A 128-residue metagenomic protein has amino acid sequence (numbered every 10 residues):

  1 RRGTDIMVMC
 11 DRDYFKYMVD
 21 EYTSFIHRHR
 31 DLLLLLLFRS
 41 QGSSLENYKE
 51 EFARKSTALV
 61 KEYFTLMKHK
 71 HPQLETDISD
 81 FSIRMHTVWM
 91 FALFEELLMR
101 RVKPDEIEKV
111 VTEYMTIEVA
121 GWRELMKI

Functional and structural regions predicted by a protein language model:
R1-D5, S43, N47, E51 (+2 more regions): Proteins with a high burden of low-complexity, intrinsically disordered sequence enriched in S/T/G/P/A and R, requiring
R1-F15, L34: Amphipathic alpha-helical linker/stalk segments
D13, Y17-D31, S43-H69, D80-F91: Amphipathic alpha-helical packing segments from all-alpha helical-bundle domains
T23, A53, T57, E108-V119: Hydrophobic core segments within long, regular secondary-structure runs in both alpha- and beta-rich folds
F64-I117, M126-I128: Hydrophobic/aromatic-rich alpha-helical bundle segments in the mid-to-C-terminal region
